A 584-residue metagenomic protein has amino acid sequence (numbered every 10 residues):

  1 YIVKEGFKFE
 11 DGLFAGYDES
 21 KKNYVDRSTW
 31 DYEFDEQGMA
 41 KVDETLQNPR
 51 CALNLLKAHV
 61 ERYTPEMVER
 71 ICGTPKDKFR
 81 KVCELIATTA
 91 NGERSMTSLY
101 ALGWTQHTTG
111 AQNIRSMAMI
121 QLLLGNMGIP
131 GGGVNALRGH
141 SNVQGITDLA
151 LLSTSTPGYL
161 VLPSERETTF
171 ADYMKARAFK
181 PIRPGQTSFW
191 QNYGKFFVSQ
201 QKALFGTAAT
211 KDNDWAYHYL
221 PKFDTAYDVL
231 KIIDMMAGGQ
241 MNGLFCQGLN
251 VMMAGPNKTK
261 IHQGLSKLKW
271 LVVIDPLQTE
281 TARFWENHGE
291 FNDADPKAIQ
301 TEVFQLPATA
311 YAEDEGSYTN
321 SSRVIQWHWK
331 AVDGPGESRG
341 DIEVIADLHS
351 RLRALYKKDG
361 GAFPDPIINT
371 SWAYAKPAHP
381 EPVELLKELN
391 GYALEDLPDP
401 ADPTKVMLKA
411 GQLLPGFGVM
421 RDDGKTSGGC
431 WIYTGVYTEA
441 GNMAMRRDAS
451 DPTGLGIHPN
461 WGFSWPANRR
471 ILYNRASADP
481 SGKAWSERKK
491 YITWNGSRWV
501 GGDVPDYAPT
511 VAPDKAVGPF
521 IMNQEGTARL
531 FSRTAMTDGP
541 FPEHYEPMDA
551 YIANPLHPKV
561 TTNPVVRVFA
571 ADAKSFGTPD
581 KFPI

Functional and structural regions predicted by a protein language model:
Y1-G92, P184-G185, I345, R351: Long, well-ordered, tryptophan-enriched scaffold segments
G38, N48-A52, Y63-E66, L99-W104 (+1 more regions): Flexible glycine/proline-enriched surface loops and loop-helix/loop-strand junctions
H59-R62, I71-K78, V82-G92, I114-G133 (+8 more regions): Generic, well-ordered alpha-helical scaffold segments in large soluble proteins
M67, L123, M127, N142-D148 (+2 more regions): A cross-kingdom feature strongest in bacterial/archaeal respiratory oxidoreductases
M67-T74, Y100-T108, L137-S141, G248-M253: Conserved short loop/turn motifs at secondary-structure junctions
K78-F79, S95-S98, M127-A136, V273 (+6 more regions): Acidic/polar loop patches that form or flank catalytic/metal-binding clefts of enzymes that bind anionic ligands
T109-N113: Conserved phosphate/anionic-ligand binding catalytic regions in large, soluble enzymes, centered on
R115, N142-A150, S371-A378: Eukaryote-specific, cytoplasm-facing alpha-helical/coiled-coil scaffolding segments in long proteins
